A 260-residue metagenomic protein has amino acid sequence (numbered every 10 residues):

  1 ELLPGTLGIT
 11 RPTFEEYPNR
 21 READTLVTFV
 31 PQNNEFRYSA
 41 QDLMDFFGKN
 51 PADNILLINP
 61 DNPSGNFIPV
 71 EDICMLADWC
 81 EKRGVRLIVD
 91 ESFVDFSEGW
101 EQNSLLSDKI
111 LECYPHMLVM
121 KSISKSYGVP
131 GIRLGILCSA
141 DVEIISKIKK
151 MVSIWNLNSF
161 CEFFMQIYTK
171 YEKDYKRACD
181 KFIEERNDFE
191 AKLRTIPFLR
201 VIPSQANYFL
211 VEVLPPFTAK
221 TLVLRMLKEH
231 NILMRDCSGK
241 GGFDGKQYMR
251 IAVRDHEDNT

Functional and structural regions predicted by a protein language model:
E1-L57: PLP-dependent aminotransferase-like
I9, F29, V89, K121 (+2 more regions): Hydrophobic residues in well-ordered beta-strands that form the structural core
E16, H116-I202: PLP-dependent aminotransferase class I/II
T28-V30, N54-D61, L87-E91, P203-S204: Short beta-strands and strand-loop turn motifs
N34, I183, I196-H230, V253: Conserved PLP-binding catalytic core of the aspartate aminotransferase-like
R37-P51, P63-L87, E91-S126: Active-site pre-lysine segment of PLP-dependent enzymes
A140, L210-P216, E229-T260: Conserved PLP-binding active-site segment of the aspartate aminotransferase-like
